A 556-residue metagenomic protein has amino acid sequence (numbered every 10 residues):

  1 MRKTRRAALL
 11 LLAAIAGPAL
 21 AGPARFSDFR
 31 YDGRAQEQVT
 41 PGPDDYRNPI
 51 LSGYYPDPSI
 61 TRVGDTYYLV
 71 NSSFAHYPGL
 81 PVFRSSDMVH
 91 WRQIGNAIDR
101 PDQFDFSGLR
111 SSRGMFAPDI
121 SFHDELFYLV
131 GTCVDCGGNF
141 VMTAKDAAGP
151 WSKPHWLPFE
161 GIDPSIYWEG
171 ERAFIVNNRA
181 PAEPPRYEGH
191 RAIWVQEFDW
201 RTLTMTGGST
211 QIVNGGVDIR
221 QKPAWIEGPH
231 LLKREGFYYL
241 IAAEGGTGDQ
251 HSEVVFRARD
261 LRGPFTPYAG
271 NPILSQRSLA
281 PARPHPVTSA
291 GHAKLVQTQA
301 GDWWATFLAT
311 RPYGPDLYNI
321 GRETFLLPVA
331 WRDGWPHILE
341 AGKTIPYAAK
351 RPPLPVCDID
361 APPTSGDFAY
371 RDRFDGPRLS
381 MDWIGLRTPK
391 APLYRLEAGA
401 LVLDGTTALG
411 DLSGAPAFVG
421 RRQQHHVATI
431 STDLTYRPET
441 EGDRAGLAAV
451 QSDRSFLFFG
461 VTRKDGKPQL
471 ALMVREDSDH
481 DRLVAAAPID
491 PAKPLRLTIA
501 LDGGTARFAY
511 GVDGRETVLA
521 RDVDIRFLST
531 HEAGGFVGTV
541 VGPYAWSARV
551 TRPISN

Functional and structural regions predicted by a protein language model:
M1-R2, L20-N556: Carbohydrate-active catalytic/glycan-binding domains of CAZyme proteins, especially the secreted or lumenal ectodomains
T4-L10: N-terminal export leaders
